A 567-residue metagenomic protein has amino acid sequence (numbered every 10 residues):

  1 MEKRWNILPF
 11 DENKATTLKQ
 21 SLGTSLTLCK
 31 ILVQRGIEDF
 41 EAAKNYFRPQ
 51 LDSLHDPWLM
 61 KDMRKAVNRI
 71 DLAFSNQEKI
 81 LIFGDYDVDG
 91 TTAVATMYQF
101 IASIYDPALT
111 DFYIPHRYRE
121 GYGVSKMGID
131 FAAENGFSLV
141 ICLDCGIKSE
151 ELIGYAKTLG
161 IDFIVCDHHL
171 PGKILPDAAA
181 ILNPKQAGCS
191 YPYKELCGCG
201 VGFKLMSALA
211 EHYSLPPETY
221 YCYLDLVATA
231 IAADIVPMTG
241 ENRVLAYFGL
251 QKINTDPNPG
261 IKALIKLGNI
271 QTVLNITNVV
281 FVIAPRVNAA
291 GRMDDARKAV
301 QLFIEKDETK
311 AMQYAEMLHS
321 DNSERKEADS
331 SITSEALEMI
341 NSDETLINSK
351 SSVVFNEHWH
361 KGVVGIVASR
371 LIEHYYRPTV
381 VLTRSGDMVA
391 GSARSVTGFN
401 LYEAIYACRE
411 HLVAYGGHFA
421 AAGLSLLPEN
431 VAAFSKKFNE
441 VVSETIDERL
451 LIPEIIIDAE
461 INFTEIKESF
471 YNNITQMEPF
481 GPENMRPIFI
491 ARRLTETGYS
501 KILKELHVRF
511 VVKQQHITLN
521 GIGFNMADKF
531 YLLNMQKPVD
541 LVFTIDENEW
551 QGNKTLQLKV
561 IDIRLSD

Functional and structural regions predicted by a protein language model:
E2, L8-K14, L18-L139, L159-G160 (+5 more regions): Hydrophobic helix-and-loop "lid/oligomerization" segment in the mid-to-C-terminal part of catalytic domains
D71-L72, K173-N183, V512-I517: Acidic-glycine-rich active-site phosphate/pyrophosphate-binding loop
T96, I174-L215, Y220-A232: Short alpha-helices
L143-L196: Histidine/acidic-residue-rich, glycine-tolerant segments that coordinate divalent metal ions
A459-G521: Accessory interdomain/linker segments of ATP-dependent helicases and helicase-like nucleic-acid enzymes that mediate
A527-V542: Short nucleic-acid-contacting surface segments enriched for D/E, G, S/T with interspersed K/R
Q551-D567: OB-fold/S1-family single-stranded nucleic acid-binding modules
